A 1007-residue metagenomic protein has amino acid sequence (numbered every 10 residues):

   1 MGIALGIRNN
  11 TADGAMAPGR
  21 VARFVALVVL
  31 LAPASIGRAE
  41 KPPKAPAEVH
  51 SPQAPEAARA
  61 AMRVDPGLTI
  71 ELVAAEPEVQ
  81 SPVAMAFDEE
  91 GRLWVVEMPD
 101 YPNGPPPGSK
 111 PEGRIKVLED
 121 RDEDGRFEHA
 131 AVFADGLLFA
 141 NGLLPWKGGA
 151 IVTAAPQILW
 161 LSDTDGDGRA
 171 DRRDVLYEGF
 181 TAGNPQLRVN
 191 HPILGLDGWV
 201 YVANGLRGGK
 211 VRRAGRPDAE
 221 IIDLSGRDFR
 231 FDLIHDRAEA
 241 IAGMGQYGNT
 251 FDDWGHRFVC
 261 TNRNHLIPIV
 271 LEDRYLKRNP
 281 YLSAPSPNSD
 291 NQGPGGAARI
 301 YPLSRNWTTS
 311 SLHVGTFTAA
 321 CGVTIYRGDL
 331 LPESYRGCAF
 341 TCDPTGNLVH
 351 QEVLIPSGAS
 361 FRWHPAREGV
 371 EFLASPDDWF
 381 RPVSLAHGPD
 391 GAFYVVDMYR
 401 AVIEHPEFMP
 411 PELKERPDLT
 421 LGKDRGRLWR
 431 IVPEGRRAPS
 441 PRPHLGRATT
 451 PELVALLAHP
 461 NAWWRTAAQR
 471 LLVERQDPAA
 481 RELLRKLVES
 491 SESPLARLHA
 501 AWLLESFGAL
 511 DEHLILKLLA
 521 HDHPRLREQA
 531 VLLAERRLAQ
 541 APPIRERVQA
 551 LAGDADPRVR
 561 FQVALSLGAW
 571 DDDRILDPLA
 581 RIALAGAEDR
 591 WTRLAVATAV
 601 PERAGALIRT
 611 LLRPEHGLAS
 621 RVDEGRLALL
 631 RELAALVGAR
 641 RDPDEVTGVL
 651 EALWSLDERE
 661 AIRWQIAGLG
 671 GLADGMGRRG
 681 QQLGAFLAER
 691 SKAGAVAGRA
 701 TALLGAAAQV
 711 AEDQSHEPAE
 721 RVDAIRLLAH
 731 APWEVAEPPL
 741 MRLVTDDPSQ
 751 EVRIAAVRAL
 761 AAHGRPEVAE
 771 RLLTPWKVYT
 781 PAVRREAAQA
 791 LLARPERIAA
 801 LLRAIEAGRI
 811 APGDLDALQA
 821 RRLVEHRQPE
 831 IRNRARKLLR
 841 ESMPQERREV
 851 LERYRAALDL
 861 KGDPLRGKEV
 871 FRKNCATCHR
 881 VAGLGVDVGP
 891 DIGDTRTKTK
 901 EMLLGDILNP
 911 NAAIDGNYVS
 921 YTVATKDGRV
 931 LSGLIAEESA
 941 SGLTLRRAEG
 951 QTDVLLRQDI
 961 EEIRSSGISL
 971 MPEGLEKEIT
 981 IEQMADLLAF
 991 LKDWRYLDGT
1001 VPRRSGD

Functional and structural regions predicted by a protein language model:
I3-V25, F231: Bacterial N-terminal signal peptides that target proteins for export
A22-A34: Bacterial N-terminal signal peptides
A39-E452, W463, A467, V473 (+5 more regions): Beta-propeller domains with acidic blade repeats across secreted/periplasmic ectodomains and cytosolic WD/CNH propellers
V73, G148-A150, P156, A500 (+7 more regions): C-terminal capping alpha-helices of c-type cytochrome domains
G322, A392, G426-R427, L483 (+11 more regions): C-type cytochrome heme c attachment motif
H405-P406, R427, R836, P844 (+5 more regions): Sequence context surrounding c-type heme c attachment/ligation sites in exported
D418-D424, I431-V870, T895, A948 (+1 more regions): Long, ordered, helix-rich scaffold segments
A788, L792, E806-R827, N833 (+3 more regions): Axial heme c-ligation environment in periplasmic c-type cytochrome domains
